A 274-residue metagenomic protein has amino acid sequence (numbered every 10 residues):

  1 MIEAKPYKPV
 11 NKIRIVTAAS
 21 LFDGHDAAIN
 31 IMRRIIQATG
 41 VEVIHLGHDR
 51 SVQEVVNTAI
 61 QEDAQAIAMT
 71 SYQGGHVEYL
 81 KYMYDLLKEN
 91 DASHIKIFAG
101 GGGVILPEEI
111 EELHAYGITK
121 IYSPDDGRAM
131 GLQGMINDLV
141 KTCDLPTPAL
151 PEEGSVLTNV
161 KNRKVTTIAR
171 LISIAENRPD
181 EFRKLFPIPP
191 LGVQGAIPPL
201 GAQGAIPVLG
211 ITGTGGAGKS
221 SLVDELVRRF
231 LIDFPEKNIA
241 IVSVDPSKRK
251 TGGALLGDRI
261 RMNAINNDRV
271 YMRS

Functional and structural regions predicted by a protein language model:
M1-I2, L132-P190, L200-V208: Extreme N-terminal, non-catalytic leader segments that precede Walker-type/kinase nucleotide-binding cores
P9-V16, N30-V41, E62-A66, A92 (+3 more regions): Gly-rich Lys/Arg/Thr-decorated short loops/hinges at beta-loop-alpha junctions or inter-strand turns that position
T17-A38, H45, S247-M272: Glycine-rich phosphate/diphosphate-binding loop of Rossmann-like nucleotide-binding domains
A18, T212-G215: Residues at the beta-strand->loop junction immediately N-terminal to the Walker
F22, I29-T39, V43-G134: Cofactor-cradling patches in redox/metallo enzymes
D23, T214-A217: ATP-binding Walker
E176-F186, G204-I206, A217, L226-S274: Nucleotide-state-sensitive switch-loop elements of NTP-binding domains
L222: Hydrophobic positions on the alpha1 helix immediately C-terminal to the Walker A/P-loop
